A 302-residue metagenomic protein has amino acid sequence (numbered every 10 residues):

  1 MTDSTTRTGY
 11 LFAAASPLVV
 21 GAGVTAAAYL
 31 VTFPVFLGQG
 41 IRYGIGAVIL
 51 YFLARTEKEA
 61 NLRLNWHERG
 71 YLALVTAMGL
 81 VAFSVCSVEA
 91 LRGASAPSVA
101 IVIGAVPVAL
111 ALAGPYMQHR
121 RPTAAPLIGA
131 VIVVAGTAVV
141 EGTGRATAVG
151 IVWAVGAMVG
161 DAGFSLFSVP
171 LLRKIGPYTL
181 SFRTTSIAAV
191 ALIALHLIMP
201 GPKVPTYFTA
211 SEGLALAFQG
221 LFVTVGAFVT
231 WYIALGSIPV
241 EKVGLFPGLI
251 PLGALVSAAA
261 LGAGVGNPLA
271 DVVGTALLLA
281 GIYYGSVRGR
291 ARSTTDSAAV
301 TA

Functional and structural regions predicted by a protein language model:
M1-G40, G46, V85, T143-P170 (+4 more regions): Glycine-/small-residue-enriched transmembrane alpha-helix faces in small-molecule transporters and effluxers
Y10-A13, H67-V75, R121-V133, I151-V155 (+2 more regions): Cytoplasmic-side transmembrane-helix entry/capping segments in multi-pass membrane proteins
A13, P17, I41, S84 (+3 more regions): Helix-helix packing/entry segments at the starts of transmembrane helices
S16-G21, V75-S84, V106-P107, T137 (+8 more regions): Transmembrane alpha-helical core positions of polytopic small-molecule transporters
V19-V24, R55-I103, T137-V140, G220-I238: Specific transmembrane alpha-helical segments of multi-pass solute transporters/efflux pumps, especially DMT/EamA
T25-F33, A60-L62, E89-R92, A138-V149 (+2 more regions): Membrane-interface helix termini and inter-helical loops of multi-pass transporters
T32-A82, A105-A113, G160-F167, F182-P200 (+2 more regions): Transmembrane alpha-helices of multi-pass small-molecule transport proteins
L50, P122-E141, L192, G248-L249 (+2 more regions): Hydrophobic transmembrane alpha-helices of multi-pass small-molecule transport proteins
